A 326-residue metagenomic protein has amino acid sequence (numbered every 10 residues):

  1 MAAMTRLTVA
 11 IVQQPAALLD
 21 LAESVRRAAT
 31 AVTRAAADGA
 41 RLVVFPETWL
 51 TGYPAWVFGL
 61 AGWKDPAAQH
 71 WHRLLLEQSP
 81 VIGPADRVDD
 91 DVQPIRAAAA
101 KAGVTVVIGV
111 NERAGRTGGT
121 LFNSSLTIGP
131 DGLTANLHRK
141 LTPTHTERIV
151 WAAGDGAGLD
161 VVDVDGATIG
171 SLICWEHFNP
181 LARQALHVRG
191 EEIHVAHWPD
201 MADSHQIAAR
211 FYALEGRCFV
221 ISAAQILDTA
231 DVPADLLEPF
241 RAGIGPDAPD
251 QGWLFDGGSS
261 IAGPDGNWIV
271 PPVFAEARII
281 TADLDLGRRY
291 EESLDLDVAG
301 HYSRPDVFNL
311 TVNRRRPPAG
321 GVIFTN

Functional and structural regions predicted by a protein language model:
M4-I11: Extreme N-terminal starter segment of soluble prokaryotic enzymes
T8, S124, G158, G258-S259: Conserved beta-strand and immediately adjacent loop positions that scaffold enzyme active sites
A10, L126-I128, S260, I280: Conserved hydrophobic/aromatic positions in well-ordered beta-strands
P15, W49, N111-E112, F178 (+4 more regions): Catalytic metal-binding/acid-base residues of hydrolase active sites
V32-A61, A99, V106-V107, E176 (+4 more regions): Active-site beta-strand/loop signature of hydrolases that rely on acidic residues for catalysis
V57-I82: A charged helix-plus-loop insertion that forms the helical arch/lid used to bind and gate nucleic-acid substrates
P84-V104, E112-E192, W198-F211, D295-L296: Active-site catalytic loop in hydrolytic enzyme cores
V161, Q225-N326: C-terminal beta-strand edge segments of enzyme domains
